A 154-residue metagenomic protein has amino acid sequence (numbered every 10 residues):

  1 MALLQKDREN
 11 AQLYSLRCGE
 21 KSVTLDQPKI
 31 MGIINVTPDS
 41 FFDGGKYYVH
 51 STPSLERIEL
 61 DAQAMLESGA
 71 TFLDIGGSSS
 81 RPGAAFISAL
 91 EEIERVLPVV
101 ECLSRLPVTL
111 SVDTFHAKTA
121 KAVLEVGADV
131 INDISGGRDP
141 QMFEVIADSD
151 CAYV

Functional and structural regions predicted by a protein language model:
K21-H50, L97-V100: N-terminal small/glycine-rich loop or linker at the start of catalytic domains across soluble metabolic enzymes
K29-I33, A70-D74, T109-S111, D129-V130 (+1 more regions): Structural preference for beta-strand elements that scaffold enzyme active sites
I34, M65, G69, D113 (+3 more regions): Conserved, mostly hydrophobic/aromatic
V36-D43, S79-G83, T119-A120, V126 (+1 more regions): Conserved anion-binding
V36-L60, A85, S111: Active-site mouth loops of central-metabolism enzymes
F41-G45, T71-L97: Glycine-rich, proline-tolerant flexible connector loops at the mouths of alpha/beta enzymes
L60-G76: Catalytic domains of carbohydrate-active enzymes, especially glycoside hydrolases
A85-V112, K118, D148-V154: Alpha-helix-loop-beta-strand connector modules within alpha/beta enzyme cores
